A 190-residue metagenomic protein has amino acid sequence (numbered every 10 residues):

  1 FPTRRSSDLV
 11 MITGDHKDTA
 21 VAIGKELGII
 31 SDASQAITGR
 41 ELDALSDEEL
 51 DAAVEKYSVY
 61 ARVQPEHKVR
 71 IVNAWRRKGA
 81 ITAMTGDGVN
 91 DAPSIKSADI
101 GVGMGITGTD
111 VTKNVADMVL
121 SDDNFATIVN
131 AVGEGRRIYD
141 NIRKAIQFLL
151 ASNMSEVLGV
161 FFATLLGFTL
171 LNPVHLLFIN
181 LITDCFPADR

Functional and structural regions predicted by a protein language model:
F1-S6: Short, small-residue-biased leader/transition segments that mark boundaries at the very start of proteins
S7-V10, Y57-V59: Short active-site oxyanion
G14-K17, I37, G88, G108: Residue-level "edge-of-site" marker
H16-L27, E66-I71, G88-A98: Acidic, divalent-metal-coordinating active-site segment for phosphoryl/phosphodiester hydrolysis, typified by short
S31-A83, A98, G103-R190: Membrane-embedded transport module
